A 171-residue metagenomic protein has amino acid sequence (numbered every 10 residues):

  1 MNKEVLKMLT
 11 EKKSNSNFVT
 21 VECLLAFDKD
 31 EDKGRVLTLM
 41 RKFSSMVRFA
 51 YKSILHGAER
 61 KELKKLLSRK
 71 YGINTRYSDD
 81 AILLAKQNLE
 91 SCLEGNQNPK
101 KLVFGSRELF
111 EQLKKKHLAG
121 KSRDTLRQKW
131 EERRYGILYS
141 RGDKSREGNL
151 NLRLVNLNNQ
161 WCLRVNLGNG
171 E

Functional and structural regions predicted by a protein language model:
M1-E171: Nucleic-acid substrate recognition interfaces
